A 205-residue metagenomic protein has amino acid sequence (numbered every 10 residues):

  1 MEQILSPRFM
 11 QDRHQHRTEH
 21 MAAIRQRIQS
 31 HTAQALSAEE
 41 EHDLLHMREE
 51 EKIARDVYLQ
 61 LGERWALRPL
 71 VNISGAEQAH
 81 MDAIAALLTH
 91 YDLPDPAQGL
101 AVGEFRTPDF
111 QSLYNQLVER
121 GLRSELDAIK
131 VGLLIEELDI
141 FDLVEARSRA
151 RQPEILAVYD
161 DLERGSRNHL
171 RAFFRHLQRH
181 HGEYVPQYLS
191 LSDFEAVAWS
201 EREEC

Functional and structural regions predicted by a protein language model:
I4-C205: All-alpha RGS (Regulator of G-protein Signaling) helical domain and cognate RGS-like helical scaffolds
